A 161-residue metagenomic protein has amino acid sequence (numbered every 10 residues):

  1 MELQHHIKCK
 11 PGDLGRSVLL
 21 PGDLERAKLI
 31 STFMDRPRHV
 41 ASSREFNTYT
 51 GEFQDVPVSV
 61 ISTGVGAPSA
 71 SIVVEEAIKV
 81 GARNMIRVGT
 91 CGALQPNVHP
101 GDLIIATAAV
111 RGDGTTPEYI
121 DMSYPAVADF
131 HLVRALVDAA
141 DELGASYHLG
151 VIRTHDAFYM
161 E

Functional and structural regions predicted by a protein language model:
M1-R134: Metabolite-binding pocket within alpha/beta catalytic cores that recognizes anionic/polar moieties
A126-E161: Active-site rim beta-loop-alpha module in soluble metabolic enzymes
